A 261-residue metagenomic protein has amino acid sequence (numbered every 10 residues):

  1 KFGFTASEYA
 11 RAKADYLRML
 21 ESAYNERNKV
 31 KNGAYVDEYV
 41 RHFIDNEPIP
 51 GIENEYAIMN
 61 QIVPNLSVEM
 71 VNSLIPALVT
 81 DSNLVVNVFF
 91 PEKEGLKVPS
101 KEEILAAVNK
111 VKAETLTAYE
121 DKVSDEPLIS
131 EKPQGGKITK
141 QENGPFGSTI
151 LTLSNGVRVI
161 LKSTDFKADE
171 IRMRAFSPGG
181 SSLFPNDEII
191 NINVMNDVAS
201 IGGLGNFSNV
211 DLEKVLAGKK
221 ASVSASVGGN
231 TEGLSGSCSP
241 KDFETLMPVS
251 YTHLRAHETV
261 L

Functional and structural regions predicted by a protein language model:
K1, S7-P64, N83-P91, I160 (+3 more regions): M16 family metallopeptidases and their MPP-like homologs
A10-A14, R41-P185: Proteolytic maturation boundary segments
